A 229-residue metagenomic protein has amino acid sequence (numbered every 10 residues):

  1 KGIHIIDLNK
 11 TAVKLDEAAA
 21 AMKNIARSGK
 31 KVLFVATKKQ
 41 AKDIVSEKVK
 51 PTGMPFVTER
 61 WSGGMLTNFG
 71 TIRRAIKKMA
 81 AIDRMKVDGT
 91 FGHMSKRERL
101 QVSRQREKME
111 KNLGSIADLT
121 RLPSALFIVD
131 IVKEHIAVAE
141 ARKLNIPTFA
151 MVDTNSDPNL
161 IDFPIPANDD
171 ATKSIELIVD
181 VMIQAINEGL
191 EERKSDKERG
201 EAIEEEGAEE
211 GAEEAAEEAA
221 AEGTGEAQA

Functional and structural regions predicted by a protein language model:
K1-E198: Ribosome large-subunit tunnel/peptidyl-transferase-proximal elements
E188-A229: Intrinsically disordered, compositionally biased charged tails
